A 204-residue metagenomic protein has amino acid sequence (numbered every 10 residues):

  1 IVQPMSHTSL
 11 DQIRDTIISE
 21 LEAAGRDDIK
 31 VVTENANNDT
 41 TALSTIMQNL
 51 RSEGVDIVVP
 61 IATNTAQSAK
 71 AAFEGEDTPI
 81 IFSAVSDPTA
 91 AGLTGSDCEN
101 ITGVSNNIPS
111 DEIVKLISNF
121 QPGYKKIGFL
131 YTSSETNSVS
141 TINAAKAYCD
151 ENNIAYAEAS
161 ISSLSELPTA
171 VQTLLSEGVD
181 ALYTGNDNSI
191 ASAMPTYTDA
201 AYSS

Functional and structural regions predicted by a protein language model:
I1-I18, A24-R26, V32-T41, S134-S138 (+1 more regions): Extracytoplasmic "Venus flytrap"
R14, I18, S44-M47, R51 (+8 more regions): Extracytoplasmic/secreted envelope proteins and their assembly/folding machinery, especially bacterial periplasmic
I17, G103-N152: An alpha-beta-alpha
I18, A23-L43, N100, K146-L164: Short beta-strand elements in bilobed, periplasmic/extracellular small-molecule ligand-binding domains
T33-G95, D187-S204: Beta-alpha junction/loop-to-helix N-cap segments that form part of ligand/metal-binding clefts
F82-S110, L116: Ser/Thr/Gly-rich flexible loops in soluble cytosolic domains mediating phosphotransfer, phosphorylation
T136-S203: Pocket-lining segment of extracytoplasmic ligand-binding domains
